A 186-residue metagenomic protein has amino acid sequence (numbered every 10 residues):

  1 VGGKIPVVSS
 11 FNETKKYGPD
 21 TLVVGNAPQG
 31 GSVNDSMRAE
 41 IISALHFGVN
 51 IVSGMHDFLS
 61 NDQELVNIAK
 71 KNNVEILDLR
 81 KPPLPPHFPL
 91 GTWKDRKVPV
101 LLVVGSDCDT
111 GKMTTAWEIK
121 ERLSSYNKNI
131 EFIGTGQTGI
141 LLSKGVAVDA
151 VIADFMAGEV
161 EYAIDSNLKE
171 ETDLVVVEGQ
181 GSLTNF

Functional and structural regions predicted by a protein language model:
V1-N12, K16-P19, R122-F186: ATP-dependent carboxylate-amine ligase catalytic core
V23-A27, S53, V177: Redox-cofactor binding/interface segments in oxidoreductases and associated redox assembly factors
Q29-S36, N185-F186: Glycine/threonine-rich flexible loop motifs
G30, E40-V100: Extreme N-terminal, non-catalytic leader segments that precede Walker-type/kinase nucleotide-binding cores
I51-H56, L102-T110, V146-V151: Flexible, glycine/proline-enriched loop segments at strand-loop-helix junctions that form or flank small-ligand binding
P86-F132: Walker A (P-loop) phosphate-binding motif
